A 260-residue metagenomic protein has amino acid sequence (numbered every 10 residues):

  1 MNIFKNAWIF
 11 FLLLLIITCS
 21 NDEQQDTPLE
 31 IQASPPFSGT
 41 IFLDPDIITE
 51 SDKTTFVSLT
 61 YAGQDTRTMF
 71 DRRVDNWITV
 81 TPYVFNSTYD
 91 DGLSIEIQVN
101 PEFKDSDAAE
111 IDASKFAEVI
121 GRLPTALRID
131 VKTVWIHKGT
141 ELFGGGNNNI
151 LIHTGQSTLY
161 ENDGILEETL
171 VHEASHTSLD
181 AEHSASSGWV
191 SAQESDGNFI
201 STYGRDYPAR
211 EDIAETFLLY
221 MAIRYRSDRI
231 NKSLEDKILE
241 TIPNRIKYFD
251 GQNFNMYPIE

Functional and structural regions predicted by a protein language model:
M1-I3, L14-P36, E260: Bacterial Sec-dependent N-terminal signal peptides
Q25-L29, D46-N149: Auxiliary, metal-adjacent structural segments of Zn-dependent hydrolase domains
R122, A126, E173, T177-A181 (+2 more regions): Structured segments of extracytoplasmic/periplasmic soluble domains in secreted or envelope-associated proteins
T133-I136, L151-I152, D212-Y220: Structural recognition of the beta-strand scaffold that forms the well-ordered cores of secreted hydrolase catalytic
I152-T169: Short pre-active-site segment immediately N-terminal to the catalytic Zn-binding motif
G164-H183, A214: Active-site recognition of the HExxH zinc-binding catalytic motif
A181-A192: Short acidic alpha-helical/loop segments enriched in Asp/Glu that coordinate divalent cations
S191-E260: Metalloprotease/metallohydrolase-associated module, dominated by Zn2+-dependent proteases
